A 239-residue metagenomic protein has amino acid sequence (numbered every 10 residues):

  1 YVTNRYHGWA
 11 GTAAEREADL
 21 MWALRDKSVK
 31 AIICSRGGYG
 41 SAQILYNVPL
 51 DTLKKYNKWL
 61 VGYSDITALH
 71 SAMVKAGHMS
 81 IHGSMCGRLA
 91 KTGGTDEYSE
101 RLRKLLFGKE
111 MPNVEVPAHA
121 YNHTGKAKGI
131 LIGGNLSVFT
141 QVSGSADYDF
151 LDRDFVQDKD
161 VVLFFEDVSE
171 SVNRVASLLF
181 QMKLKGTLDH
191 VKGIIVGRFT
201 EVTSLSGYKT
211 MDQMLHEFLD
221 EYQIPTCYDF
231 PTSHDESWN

Functional and structural regions predicted by a protein language model:
Y1-S28: ATP/NTP phosphate-donor binding region
D26-K30, H190-V191: Short acidic/histidine-rich motifs immediately flanking catalytic phosphotransfer sites in two-component signaling
I33-A42: N-terminal glycine-rich "phosphate-gripper" loop used for MgATP/nucleotide binding and carboxylate activation
V48-M73, M79-M85, Y222-P225: Short, acidic/small-residue loops that bind anionic groups at enzyme active sites
M79-G144: Conserved anion/nucleotide-ligand pocket segment
F150-M211: Internal helical hairpin/lid segments
R198-N239: ATP/nucleoside-binding phosphotransfer catalytic cores, i.e., glycine-rich phosphate-binding loops
